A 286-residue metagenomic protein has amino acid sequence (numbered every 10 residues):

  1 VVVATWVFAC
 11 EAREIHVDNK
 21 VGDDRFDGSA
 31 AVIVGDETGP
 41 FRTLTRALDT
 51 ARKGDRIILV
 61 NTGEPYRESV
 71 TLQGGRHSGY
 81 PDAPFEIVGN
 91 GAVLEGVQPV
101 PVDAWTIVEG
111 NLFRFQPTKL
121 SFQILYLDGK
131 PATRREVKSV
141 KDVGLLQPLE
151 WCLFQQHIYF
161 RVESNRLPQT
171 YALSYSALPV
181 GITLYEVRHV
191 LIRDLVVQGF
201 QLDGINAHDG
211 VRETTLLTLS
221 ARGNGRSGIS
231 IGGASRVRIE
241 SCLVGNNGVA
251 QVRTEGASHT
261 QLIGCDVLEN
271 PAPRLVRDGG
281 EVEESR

Functional and structural regions predicted by a protein language model:
V1-W6: Bacterial N-terminal signal peptides
A9-A12: Boundary at the C-terminal end of the N-terminal hydrophobic targeting segment
H16-F200, G204-N206, S230: Extracellular polysaccharide-degrading/modifying enzymes targeting complex plant/algal/animal polysaccharides
V60, Q73, V88-N90, Y185 (+11 more regions): Feature marks extracellular polysaccharide-active and adherence modules
P65-R76, V237-C242, V252, T260-L262: Acidic, glycine-rich calcium-binding repeat modules characteristic of RTX/beta-roll and related beta-solenoid repeat
E68-S69, L178-G181, Q201-A207, G225-G232 (+2 more regions): Short glycine/acidic-rich loop motifs that flank beta-strands on beta-rich extracellular proteins
E86-G89, V190-R193, E213-T218, V237-E240 (+2 more regions): All-beta strand scaffolds that present successive hydrophobic residues in beta-strands
T215-S227: An exposure/low-complexity boundary signal
